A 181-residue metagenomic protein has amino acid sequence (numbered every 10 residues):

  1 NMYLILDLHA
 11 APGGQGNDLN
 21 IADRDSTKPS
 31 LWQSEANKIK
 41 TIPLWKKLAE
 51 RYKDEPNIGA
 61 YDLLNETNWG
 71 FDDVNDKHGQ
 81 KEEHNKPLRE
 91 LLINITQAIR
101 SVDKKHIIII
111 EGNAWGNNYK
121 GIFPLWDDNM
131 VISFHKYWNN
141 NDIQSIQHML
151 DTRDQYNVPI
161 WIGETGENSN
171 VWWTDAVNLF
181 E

Functional and structural regions predicted by a protein language model:
N1-L63, L91-R100: An active-site-proximal structural segment forming one wall of the substrate-binding cleft that immediately precedes
I42-K46, E50-A60, L64-E181: Extracellular glycoside hydrolase catalytic/binding regions
